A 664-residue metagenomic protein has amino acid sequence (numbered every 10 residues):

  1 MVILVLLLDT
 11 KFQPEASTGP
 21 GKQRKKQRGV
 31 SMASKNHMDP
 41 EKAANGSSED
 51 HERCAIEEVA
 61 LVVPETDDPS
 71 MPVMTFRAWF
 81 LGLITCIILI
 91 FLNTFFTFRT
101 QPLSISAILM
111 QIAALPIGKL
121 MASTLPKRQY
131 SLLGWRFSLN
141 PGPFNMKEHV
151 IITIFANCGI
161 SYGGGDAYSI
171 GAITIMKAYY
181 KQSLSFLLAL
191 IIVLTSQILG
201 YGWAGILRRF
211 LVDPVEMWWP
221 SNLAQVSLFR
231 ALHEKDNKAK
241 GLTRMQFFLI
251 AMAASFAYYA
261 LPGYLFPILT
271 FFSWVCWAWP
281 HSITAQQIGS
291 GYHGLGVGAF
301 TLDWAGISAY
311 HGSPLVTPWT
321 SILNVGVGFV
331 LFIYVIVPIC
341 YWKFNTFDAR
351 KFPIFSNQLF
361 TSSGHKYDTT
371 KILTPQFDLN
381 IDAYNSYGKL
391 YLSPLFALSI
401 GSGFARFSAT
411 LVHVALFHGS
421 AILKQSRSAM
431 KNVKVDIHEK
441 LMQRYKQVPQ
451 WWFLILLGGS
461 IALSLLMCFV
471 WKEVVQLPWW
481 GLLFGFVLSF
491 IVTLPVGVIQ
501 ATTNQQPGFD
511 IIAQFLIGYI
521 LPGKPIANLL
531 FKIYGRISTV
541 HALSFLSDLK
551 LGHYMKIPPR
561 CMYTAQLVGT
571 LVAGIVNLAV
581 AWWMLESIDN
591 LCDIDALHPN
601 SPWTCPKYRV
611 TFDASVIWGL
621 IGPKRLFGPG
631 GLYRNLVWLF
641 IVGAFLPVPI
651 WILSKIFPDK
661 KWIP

Functional and structural regions predicted by a protein language model:
V2-L6: Compositionally biased low-complexity segments, especially N-terminal hydrophobic helices that form the hydrophobic
L7-P664: Alpha-helical multipass membrane-protein architecture
